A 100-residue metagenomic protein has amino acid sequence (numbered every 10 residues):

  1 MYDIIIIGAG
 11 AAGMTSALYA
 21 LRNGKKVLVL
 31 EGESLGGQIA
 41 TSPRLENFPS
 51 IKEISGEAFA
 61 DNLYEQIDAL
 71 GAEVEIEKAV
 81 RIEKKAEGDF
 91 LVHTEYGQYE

Functional and structural regions predicted by a protein language model:
Y2-V29: N-terminal Rossmann-like FAD-binding beta1-loop-alpha1 element of flavoenzymes
A12, S34-L35: Conserved Rossmann-like nucleotide-cofactor binding loop
V29-E33, P43: Conserved acidic E/D residue at the C-terminus of a beta-strand in Rossmann-like folds
A40-Q98: N-terminal Rossmann-like dinucleotide/flavin-binding domain of flavoprotein oxidoreductases that bind FAD/FMN
